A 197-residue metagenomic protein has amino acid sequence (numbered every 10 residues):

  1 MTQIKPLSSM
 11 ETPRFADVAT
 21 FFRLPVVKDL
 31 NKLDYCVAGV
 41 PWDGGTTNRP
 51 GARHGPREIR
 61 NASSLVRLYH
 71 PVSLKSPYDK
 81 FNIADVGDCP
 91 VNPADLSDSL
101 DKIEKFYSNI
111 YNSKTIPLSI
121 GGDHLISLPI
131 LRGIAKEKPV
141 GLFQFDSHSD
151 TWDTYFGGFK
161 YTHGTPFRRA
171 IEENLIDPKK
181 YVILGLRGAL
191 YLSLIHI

Functional and structural regions predicted by a protein language model:
T2-I195: Conserved alpha-helical scaffold segments that buttress catalytic/binding sites
